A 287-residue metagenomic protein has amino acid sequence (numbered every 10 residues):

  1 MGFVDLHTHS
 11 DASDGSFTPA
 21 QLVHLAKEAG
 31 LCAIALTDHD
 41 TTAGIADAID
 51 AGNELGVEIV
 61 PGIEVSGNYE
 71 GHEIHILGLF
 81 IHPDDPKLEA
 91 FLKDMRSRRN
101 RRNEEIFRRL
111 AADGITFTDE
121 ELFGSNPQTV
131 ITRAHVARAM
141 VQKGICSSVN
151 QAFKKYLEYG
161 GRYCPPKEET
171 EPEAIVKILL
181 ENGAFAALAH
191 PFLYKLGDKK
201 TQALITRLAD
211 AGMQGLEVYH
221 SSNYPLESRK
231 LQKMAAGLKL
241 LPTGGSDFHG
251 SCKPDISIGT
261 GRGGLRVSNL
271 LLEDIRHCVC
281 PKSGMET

Functional and structural regions predicted by a protein language model:
M1-H72, Y156-Y159, T170-G183, A187-K253: An N-terminally biased module of ancient metal coordination in phosphate/nucleic-acid-related enzymes
E54-T206, R262-E286: Extended substrate/RNA-proximal surfaces in nucleic-acid metabolism proteins
K239-G245, G250-R276: C-terminal active-site subregion of NodB/CE4 polysaccharide deacetylases
